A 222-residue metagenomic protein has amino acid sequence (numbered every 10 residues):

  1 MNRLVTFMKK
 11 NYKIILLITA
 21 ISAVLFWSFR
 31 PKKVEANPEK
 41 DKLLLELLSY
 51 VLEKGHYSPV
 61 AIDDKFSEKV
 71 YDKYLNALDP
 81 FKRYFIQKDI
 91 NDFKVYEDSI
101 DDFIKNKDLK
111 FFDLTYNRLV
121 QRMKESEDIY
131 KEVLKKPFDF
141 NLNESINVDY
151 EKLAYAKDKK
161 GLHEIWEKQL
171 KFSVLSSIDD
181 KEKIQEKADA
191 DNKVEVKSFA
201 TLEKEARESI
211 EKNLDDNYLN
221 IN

Functional and structural regions predicted by a protein language model:
N2-N222: Flexible, low-complexity junctional segments that flank or bridge functional domains
